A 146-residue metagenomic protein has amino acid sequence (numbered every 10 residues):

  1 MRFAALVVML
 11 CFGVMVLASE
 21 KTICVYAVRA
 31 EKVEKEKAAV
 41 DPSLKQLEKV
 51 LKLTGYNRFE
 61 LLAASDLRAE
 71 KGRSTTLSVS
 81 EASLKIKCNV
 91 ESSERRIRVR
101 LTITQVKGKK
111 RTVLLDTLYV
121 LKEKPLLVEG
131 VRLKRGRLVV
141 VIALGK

Functional and structural regions predicted by a protein language model:
M1-V7: Positively charged n-region of N-terminal signal peptides that target proteins for export
M9-L17: Hydrophobic h-region of N-terminal signal peptides that target proteins for export in Gram-negative bacteria
S19-K146: Outer membrane pore-forming secretion/assembly proteins and partners of Gram-negative envelopes
